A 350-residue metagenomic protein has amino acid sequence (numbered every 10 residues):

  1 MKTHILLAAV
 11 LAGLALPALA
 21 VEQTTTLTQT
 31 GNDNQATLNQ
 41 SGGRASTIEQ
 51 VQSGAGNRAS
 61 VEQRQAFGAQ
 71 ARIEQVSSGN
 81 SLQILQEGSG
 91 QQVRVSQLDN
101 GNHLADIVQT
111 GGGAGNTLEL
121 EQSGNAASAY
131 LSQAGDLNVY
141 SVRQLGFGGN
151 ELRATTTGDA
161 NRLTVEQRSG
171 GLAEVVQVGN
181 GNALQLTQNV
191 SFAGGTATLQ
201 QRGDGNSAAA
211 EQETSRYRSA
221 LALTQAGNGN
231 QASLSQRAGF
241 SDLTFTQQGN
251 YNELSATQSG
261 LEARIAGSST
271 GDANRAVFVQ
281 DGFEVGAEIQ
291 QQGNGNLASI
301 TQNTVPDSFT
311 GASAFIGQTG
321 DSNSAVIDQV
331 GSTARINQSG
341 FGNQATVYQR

Functional and structural regions predicted by a protein language model:
K2-R350: Long, low-complexity, polar and repeat-rich extracellular regions of very large Gram-negative surface proteins
